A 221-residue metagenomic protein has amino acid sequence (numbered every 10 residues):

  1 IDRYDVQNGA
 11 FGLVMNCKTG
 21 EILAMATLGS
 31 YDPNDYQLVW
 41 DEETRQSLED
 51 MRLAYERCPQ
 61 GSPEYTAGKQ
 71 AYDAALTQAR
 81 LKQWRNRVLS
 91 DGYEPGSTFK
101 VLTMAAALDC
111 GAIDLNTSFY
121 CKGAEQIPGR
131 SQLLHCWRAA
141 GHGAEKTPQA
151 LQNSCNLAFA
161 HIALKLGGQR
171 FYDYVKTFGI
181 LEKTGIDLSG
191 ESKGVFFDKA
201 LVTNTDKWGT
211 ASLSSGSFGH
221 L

Functional and structural regions predicted by a protein language model:
I1-V6: Short, basic/aromatic recognition patches
A10-L13, C17-T98, L102-L221: Beta-lactam-recognizing serine transpeptidase/beta-lactamase-like catalytic domain environment
